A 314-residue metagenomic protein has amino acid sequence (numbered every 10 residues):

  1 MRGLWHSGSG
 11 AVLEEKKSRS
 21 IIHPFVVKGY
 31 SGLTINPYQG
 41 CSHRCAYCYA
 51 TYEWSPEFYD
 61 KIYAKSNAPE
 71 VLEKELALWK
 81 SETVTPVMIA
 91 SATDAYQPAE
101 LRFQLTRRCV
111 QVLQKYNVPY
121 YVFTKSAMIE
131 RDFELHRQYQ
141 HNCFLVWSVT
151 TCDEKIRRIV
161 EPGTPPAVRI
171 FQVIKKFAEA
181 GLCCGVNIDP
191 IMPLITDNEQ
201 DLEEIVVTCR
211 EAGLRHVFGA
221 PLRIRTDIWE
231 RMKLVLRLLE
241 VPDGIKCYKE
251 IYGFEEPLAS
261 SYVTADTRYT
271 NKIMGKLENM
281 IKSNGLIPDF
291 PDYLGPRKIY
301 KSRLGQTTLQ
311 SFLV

Functional and structural regions predicted by a protein language model:
R2-K17, H23, Q200-V314: Auxiliary Fe-S-binding modules of radical SAM enzymes
R2-V146, T150-R158, A167-Q172: Conserved Radical SAM active-site core
Y63-N67, L101-Q104, E161-R169, D197-D201 (+3 more regions): Alpha-helix N-cap and loop-to-helix initiation/capping positions
E100, F133-E134, T196-E199, W229-R231: A short acidic (Asp/Glu
Q114, R137, A178-E179, R210 (+1 more regions): Anion (oxyanion) recognition and catalysis
G163, F177-N198, G219-I224, V263-T264: Conserved strand-turn element in the central/C-terminal portion of the radical SAM core barrel that lines
F171-E179, N271-G275: Alpha-helix-loop-beta-strand connector modules within alpha/beta enzyme cores
